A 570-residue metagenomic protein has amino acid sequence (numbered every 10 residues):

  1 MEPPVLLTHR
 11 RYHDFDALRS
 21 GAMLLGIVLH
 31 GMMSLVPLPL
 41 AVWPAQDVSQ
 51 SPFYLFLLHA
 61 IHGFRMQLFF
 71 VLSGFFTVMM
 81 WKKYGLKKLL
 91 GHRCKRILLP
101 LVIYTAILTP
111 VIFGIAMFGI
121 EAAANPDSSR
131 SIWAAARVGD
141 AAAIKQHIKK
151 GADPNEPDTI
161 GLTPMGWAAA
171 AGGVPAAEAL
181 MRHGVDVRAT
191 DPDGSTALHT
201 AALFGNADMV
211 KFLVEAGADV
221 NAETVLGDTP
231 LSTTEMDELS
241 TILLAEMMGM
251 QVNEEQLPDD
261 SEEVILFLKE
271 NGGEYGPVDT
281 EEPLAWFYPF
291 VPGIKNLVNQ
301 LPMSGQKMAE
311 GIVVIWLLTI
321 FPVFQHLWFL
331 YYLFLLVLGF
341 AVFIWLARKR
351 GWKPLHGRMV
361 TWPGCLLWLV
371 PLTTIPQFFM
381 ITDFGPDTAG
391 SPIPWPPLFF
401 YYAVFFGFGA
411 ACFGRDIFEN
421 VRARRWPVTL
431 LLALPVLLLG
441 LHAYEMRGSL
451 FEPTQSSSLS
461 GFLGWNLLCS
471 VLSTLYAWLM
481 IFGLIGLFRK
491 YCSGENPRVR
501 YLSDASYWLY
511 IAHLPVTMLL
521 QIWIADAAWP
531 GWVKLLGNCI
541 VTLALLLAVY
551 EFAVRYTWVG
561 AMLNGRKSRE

Functional and structural regions predicted by a protein language model:
M1-P126, H147, D279-E570: Alpha-helical transmembrane segments and their immediate juxtamembrane cytosolic regions
D127-A134, A216, E235-E282: Ankyrin-repeat-protein effector appendages
R130-V138, A143, K150: Alpha-helical segment of the N-proximal tetratricopeptide repeat
A134-D140, W167-G173, T200-N206, T233-A245 (+1 more regions): Ankyrin repeat A-helix N-terminal signature
K145-D153, E178-D186, K211-D219, L266-E274: Ankyrin repeat domain, specifically the short helix-to-loop turn at the C-terminus of the second helix of each repeat
